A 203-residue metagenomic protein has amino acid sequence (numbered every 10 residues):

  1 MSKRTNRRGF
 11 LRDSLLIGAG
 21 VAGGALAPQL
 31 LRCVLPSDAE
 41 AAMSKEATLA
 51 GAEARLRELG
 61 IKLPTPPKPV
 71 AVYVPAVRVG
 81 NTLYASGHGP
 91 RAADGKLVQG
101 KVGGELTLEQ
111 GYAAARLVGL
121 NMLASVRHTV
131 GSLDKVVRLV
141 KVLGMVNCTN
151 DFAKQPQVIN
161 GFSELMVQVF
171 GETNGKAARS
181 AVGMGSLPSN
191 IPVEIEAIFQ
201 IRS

Functional and structural regions predicted by a protein language model:
M1-V21: N-terminal secretory signal peptides and thylakoid transit peptides that target proteins across membranes
P28-E58, K62-T65: C-terminal segment of N-terminal export signals and the immediately downstream linker at the start of the mature
P75-E109: RNase H-like nuclease fold core
L83-H88, V140-T149: Short, well-ordered beta-strand segments in beta-rich or mixed alpha/beta enzyme and ligand-binding folds
R91, V146-C148, F199-S203: Beta-strand elements of well-folded, non-transmembrane domains
A114-S125: Mid-length scaffold segments of soluble, non-membrane domains
T129-V136: Phosphate/pyrophosphate-binding loops at sites that engage ATP/ADP/AMP, CoA/4′-phosphopantetheine, polyphosphate
P156-V193: Short, conserved loop-to-beta-strand elements that form functional interface hotspots
